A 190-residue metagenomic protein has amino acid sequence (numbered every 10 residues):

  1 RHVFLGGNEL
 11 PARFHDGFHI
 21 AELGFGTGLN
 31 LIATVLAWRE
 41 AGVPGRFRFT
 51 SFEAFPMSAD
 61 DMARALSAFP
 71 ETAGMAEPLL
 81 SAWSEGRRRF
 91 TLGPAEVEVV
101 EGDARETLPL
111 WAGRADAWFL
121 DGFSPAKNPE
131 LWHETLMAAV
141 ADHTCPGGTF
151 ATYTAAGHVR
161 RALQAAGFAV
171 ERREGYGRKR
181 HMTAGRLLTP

Functional and structural regions predicted by a protein language model:
R1-L23, T27-R39, N128: Class I S-adenosylmethionine
V43-F47, H143-G148: A short helix->loop->beta-strand "cap" motif at the edges of active sites that frequently abuts
R48-E53: Conserved SAM-binding motif I beta-strand of class I
D61-A112: S-adenosyl-L-methionine
V97, G113-G122: Short SAM/SAH-binding signature in class I
F119, P146-T154: Conserved beta-strand signature within the Rossmann-like core of class I S-adenosyl-L-methionine
L131-G147: A short glycine-rich, Lys/Arg-flanked "PGG" loop and its adjoining helix->strand segment in the class I
A155-P190: Class I S-adenosyl-L-methionine
